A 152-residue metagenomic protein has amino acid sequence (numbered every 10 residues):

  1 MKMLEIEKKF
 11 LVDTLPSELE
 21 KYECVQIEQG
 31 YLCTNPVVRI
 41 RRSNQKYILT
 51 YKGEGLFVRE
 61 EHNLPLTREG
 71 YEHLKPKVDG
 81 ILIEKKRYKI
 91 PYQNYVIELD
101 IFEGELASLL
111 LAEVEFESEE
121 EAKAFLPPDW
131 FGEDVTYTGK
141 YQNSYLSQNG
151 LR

Functional and structural regions predicted by a protein language model:
M1-R152: Phosphate-end processing signature that detects enzymes handling 5′-triphosphorylated RNA and polyphosphate
